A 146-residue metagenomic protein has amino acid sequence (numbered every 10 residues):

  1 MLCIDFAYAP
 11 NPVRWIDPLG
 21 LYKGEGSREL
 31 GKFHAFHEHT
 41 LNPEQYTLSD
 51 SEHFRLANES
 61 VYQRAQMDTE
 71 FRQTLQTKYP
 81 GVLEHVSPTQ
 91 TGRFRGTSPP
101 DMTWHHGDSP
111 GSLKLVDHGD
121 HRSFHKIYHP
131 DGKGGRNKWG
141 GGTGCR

Functional and structural regions predicted by a protein language model:
M1-G24: Short turn/helix-capping motifs enriched in Asx and small/polar residues
Y22-T103, G107-R146: Nuclease and nuclease-like effector domains acting on nucleic acids or nucleotide cofactors
